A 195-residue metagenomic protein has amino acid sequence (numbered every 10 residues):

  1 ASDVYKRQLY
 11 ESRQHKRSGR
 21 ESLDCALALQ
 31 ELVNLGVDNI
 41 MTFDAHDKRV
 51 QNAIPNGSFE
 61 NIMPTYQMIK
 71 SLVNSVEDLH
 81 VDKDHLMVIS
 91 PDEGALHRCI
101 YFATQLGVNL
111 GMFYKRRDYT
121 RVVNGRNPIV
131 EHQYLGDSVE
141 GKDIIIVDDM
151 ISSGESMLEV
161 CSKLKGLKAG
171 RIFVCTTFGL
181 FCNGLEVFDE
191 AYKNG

Functional and structural regions predicted by a protein language model:
A1-Y5: Short, small-residue-biased leader/transition segments that mark boundaries at the very start of proteins
K6-Q8, A45-H46, K115-R116, G179: Short, ordered loop/turn segments at secondary-structure junctions
Q8-S75: Active-site-facing substrate-recognition patch
Y10-R17, E60-T65, I69-V73, V81 (+4 more regions): Short, glycine/charge-rich flexible loops or terminal/linker lids adjacent to PRPP-binding catalytic cores
G36, I54-G57, L106, K168 (+1 more regions): Short, structured coil segments at secondary-structure junctions
M41, H85-P91, F173: Short glycine-rich phosphate-binding loop at a beta-alpha junction
K115-R126, S162-G195: A short, conserved beta-to-alpha structural element at the edge of catalytic cores that scaffolds binding
G141, I146-D148, S153, C175-T176: Thr-Gly-centered strand-to-loop micro-motif
